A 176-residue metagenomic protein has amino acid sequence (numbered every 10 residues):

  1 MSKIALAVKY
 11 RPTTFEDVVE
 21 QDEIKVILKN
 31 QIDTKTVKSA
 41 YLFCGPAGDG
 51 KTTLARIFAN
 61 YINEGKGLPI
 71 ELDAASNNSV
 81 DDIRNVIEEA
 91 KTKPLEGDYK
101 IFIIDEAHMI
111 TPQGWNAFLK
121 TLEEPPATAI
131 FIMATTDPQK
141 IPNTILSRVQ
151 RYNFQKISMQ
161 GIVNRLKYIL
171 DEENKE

Functional and structural regions predicted by a protein language model:
M1-E176: P-loop/Walker A NTP-binding region and its immediately flanking N-terminal helices in P-loop NTPase folds
